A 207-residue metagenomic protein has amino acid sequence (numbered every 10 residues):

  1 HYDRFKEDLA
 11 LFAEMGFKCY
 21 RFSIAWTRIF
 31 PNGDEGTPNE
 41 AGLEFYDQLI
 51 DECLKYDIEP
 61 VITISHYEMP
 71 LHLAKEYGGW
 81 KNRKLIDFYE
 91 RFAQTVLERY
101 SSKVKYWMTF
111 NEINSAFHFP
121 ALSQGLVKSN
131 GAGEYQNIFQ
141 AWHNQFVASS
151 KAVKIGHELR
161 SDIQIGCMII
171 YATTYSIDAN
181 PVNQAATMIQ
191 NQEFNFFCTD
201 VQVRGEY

Functional and structural regions predicted by a protein language model:
H1-L9, A13-K18, F30-Y207: Non-catalytic scaffold segments within catalytic domains of secreted glycoside hydrolases
I24-R28: Active-site gating/metal-coordination segments in enzymes
